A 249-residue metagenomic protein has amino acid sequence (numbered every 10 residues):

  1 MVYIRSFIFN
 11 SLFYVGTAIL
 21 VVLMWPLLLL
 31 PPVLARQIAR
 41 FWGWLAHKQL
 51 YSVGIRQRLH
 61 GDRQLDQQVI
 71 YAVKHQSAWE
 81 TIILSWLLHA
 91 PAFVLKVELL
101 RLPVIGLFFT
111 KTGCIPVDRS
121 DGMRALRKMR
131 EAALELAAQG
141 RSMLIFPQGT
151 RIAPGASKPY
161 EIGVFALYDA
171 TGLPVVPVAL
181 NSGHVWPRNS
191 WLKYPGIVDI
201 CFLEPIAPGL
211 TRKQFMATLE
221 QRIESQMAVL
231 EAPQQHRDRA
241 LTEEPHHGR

Functional and structural regions predicted by a protein language model:
V2-L20: Alpha-helical bilayer-embedded segments of polytopic membrane proteins, i.e., transmembrane/intramembrane helices
T17-I38, W44, L50-S52, R63 (+1 more regions): Catalytic core of membrane glycerolipid acyltransferases/transacylases, capturing the structured, soluble-facing
Q57-L59, I200: Generic structural signal for residues in well-ordered beta-strands
G61-L65, L192-K193: A short beta-turn/loop motif at secondary-structure boundaries
L126-R249: Non-catalytic C-terminal accessory region of glycerolipid acyltransferases and related lyso-lipid remodeling enzymes
